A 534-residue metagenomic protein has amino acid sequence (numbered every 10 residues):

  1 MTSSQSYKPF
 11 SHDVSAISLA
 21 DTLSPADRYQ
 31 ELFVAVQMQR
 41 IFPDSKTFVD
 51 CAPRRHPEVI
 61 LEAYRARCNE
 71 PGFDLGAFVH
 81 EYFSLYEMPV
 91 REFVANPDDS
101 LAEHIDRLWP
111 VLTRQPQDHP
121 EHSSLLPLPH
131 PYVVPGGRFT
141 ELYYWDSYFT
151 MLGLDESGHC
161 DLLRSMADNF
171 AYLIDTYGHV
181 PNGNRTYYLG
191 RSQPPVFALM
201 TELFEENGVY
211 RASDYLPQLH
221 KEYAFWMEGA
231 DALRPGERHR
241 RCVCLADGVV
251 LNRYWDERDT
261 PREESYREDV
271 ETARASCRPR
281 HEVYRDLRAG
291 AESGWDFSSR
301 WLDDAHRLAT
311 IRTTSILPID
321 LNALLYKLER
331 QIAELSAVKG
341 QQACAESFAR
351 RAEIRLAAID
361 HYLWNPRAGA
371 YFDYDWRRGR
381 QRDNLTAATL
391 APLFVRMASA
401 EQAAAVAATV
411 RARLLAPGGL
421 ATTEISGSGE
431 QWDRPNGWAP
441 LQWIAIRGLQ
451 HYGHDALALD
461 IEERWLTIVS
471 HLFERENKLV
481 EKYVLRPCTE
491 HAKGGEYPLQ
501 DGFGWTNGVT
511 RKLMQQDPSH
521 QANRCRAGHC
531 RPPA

Functional and structural regions predicted by a protein language model:
S6, I17-S18, D27-E141, S165-A171 (+6 more regions): Extended glycan-interaction surfaces of carbohydrate-active proteins
H104, H159-F170, Y210-G229, L328 (+3 more regions): Extended, well-ordered alpha-helical scaffold segments
E141-F149, Y188-V196, D214-K221, I316-L328 (+3 more regions): Aromatic- and histidine-enriched alpha-helix N-cap/loop-to-helix transition segments that scaffold the rims
Y143-L173, A388-S399, Q442-D455: Alpha-helical support elements that line or immediately flank enzyme active sites and cofactor-binding pockets
L152-E156, L199-N207, K327-V338, F394 (+2 more regions): Short glycine/serine- and small hydrophobic-enriched flexible loop segments
I174-Y215, Q500: Aromatic/His-enriched, Gly/Pro-containing loop or helix-boundary segments that lie immediately adjacent to catalytic
L199-R253: Acidic/aromatic-lined carbohydrate-recognition and catalytic surfaces of CAZymes acting on diverse glycans
I311-F348, Q431-A456: Long, repeat-rich segments with strong aromatic
